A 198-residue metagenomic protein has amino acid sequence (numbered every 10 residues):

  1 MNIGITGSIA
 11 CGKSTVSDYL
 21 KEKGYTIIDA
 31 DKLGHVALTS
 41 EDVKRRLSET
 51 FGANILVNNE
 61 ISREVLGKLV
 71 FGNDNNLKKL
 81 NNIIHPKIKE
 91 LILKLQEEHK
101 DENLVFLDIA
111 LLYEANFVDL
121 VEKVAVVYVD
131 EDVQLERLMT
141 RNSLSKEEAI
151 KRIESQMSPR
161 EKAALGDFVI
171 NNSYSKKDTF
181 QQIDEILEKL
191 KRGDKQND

Functional and structural regions predicted by a protein language model:
I5: Hydrophobic anchor at the beta1->P-loop junction of P-loop NTPases
S8, L20: P-loop (Walker A) phosphate-binding loop of NTP-binding proteins
C11: ATP-binding Walker
S14: Walker A/P-loop
K21-A30: Post-Walker A helix-loop "phosphate-sensing" segment adjacent to the P-loop in P-loop NTPases
K32, V36-D101: ATP-dependent small-molecule kinase phosphotransfer cores that center on conserved nucleotide phosphate-binding segments
L91, K100, D119-L120, T140 (+1 more regions): Small-molecule kinase domains that catalyze NTP-dependent phosphoryl transfer to phosphate-bearing small molecules
L91-H99, V105-R141: ATP-dependent NMP and nucleoside kinases share a basic, alpha-helical "lid"
